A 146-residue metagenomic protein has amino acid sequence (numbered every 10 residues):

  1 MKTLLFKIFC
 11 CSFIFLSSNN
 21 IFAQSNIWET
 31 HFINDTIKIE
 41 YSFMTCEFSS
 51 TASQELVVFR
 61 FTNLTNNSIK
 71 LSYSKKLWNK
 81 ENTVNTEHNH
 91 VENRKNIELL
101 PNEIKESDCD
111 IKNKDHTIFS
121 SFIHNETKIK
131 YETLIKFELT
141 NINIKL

Functional and structural regions predicted by a protein language model:
M1-W28: Bacterial Sec-dependent N-terminal signal peptides
Q24-S53: Low-complexity, acidic Ser/Thr/Pro/Gly-rich terminal tails and inter-domain linkers that flank the onset of structured
I27, L56, S68-S72, L134 (+1 more regions): Exposed beta-strand and adjacent loop surfaces of beta-rich binding modules that mediate intermolecular recognition
Q54-V57, V91-N93: Short, surface-exposed coil-to-beta transition loops
V57-N63: Short, well-ordered beta-strand segments enriched in hydrophobic/aromatic residues
N67-T86: Short acidic, flexible loop segments centered on an aromatic residue
N82-H124: Intrinsically disordered, low-complexity Pro/Gly/Ser/Thr-rich segments with frequent PxxP/GP/PP motifs and embedded
C109-L146: Terminal connector regions
